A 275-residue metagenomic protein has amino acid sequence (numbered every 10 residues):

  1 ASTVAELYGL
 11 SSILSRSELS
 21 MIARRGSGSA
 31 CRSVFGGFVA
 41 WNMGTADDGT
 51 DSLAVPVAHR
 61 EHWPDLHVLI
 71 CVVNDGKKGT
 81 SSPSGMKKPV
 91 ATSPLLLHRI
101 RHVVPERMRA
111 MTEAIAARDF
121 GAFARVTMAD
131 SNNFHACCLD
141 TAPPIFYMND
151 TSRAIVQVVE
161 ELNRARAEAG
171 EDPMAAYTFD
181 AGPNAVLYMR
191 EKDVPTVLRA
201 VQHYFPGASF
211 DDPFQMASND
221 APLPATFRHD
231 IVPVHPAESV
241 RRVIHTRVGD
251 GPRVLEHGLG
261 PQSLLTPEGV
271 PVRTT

Functional and structural regions predicted by a protein language model:
A1-H67, N74-D75: Gly/Ser-rich oxyanion-binding loop with an adjacent helix/lid that shapes the negatively charged ligand pocket
V57-T275: C-terminal nucleotide
